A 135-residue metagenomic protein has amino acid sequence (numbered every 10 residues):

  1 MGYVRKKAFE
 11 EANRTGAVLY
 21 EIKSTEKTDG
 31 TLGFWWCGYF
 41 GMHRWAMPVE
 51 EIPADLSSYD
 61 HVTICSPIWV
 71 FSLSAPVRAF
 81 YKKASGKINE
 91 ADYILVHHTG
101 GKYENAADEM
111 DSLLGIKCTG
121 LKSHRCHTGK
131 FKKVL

Functional and structural regions predicted by a protein language model:
M1, P67-I68, H97-H98: Residue-level signal for short, function-critical loop segments
M1-V62, F71, S123: N-terminal beta1-alpha1-beta2 submodule of the flavodoxin-like/Rossmannoid cofactor-binding fold
L56-S58, K82-N89, L114-G115: Short, conserved loop/helix-junction motifs that constitute active-site signature segments in enzyme catalytic cores
S66-P67, L73: Glycine-rich, N-terminal phosphate-binding loop of Rossmann-like dinucleotide-binding domains
P76-K82, A106-D108: Charged helix-capping and loop-helix junction motifs
T99-L113: Glycine-rich, charge-decorated loop segments at or immediately adjacent to ligand/cofactor-binding or catalytic sites
C118-L135: Glycine-rich phosphate/pyrophosphate-binding loop and the adjoining helix
